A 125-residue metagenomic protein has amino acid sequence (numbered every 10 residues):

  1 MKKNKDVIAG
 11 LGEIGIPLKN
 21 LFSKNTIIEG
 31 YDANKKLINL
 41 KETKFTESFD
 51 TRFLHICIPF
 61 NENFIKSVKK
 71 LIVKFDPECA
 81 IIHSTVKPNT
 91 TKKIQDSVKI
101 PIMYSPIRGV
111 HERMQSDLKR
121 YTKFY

Functional and structural regions predicted by a protein language model:
M1-F49, F53: NAD(P)+-binding Rossmann beta1-loop-alpha1 motif at the extreme N-terminus of oxidoreductases
N4, T26, E78-C79, I100: A structural micro-motif
L11, D32-A33, C57-F60, H83-T85 (+1 more regions): Structural motif
I16, H55, E62, P88-N89: Loop/helix-junction capping segments adjacent to catalytic residues or to phosphate/diphosphate-binding pockets
P17-L18, L40, I65-S67, T90-K93 (+1 more regions): Short glycine-/acidic-enriched loop or helix-start segments at secondary-structure transitions that form or flank
K41-C79: Rossmann-like NAD(P)-binding element
T85-Y125: Rossmann-fold dinucleotide-binding core
